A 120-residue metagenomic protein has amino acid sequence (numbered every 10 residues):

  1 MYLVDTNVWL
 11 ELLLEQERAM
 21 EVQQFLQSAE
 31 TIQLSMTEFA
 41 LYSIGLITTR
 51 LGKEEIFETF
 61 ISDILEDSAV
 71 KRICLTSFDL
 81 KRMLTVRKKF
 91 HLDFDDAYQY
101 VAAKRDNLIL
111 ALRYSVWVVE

Functional and structural regions predicted by a protein language model:
M1-M36, R50-S62: Short, well-structured N-terminal submotif of metal-dependent ribonuclease cores
D5, S35-T37, L92-D93, Y114-S115: Histidine- and aromatic-rich ligand-binding microenvironments
W9-L10, L41, W117-V118: A generic structural signal for short hydrophobic patches within well-formed alpha-helices
E21, S43-I44, R82, V119-E120: Phosphate- and divalent-cation-binding pockets in alpha/beta enzyme and binding domains that engage nucleotide-derived
S28-I32, D67, D106: Structured helix-beta-strand junction loops
T37-S43: Short, conserved active-site loops that position catalytic residues or coordinate cofactors/metal ions across diverse
S43-I73, F78-L80: Active-site-proximal, substrate-binding regions of enzyme catalytic domains and RNA-binding/basic surfaces
V70-R113: Active-site neighborhoods of divalent-metal-dependent phosphate/nucleic-acid chemistry enzymes
